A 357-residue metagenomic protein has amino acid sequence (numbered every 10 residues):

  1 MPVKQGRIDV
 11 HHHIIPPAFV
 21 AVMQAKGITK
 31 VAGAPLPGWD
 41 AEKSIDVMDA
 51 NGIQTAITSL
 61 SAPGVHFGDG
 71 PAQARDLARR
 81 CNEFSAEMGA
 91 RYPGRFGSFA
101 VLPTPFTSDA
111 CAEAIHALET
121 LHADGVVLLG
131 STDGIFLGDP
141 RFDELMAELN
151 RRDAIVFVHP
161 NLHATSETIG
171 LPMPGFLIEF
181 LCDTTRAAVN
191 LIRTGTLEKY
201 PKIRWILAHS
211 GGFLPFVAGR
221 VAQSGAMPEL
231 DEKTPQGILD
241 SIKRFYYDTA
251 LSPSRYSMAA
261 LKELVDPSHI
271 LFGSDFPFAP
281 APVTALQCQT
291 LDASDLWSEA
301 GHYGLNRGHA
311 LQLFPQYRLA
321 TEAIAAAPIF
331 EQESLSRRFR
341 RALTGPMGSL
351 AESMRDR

Functional and structural regions predicted by a protein language model:
P2-G6, V10, I15-T55, E83-A90 (+3 more regions): Mid-to-C-terminal alpha-helical segments outside catalytic/metal-binding sites
K4, H13-W39, G68-D69, R75 (+2 more regions): Active-site gating loops and adjacent loop-to-helix segments of metal-dependent hydrolytic enzymes
I8-H12, A56-T58, G97-A100, V126-L128 (+4 more regions): Hydrophobic faces of well-ordered beta-strands that scaffold small-molecule active sites in alpha/beta enzyme cores
H12-I14, T104, P160-A164, F276-A279: Short glycine-enriched loops at secondary-structure junctions
A34-W39, H66, T104-A110, D133-P140 (+3 more regions): Acidic-and-aromatic substrate-binding clefts and catalytic sites of carbohydrate-active enzymes
Q54, L60-T194: Active-site gating/metal-coordination segments in enzymes
I155-V158, L162, C182-R193, L197 (+3 more regions): Conserved N-terminal glycine/acidic-rich loop preference
L181-D183, K202, A226-A281: Active-site-adjacent C-terminal substructures of enzyme catalytic domains
